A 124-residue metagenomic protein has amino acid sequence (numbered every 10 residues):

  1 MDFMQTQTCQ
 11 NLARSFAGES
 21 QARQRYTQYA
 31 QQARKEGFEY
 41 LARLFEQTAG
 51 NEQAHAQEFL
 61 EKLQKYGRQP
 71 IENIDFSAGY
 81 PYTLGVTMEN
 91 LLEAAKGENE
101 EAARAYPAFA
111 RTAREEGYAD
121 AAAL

Functional and structural regions predicted by a protein language model:
M1-L124: Non-heme di-metal
